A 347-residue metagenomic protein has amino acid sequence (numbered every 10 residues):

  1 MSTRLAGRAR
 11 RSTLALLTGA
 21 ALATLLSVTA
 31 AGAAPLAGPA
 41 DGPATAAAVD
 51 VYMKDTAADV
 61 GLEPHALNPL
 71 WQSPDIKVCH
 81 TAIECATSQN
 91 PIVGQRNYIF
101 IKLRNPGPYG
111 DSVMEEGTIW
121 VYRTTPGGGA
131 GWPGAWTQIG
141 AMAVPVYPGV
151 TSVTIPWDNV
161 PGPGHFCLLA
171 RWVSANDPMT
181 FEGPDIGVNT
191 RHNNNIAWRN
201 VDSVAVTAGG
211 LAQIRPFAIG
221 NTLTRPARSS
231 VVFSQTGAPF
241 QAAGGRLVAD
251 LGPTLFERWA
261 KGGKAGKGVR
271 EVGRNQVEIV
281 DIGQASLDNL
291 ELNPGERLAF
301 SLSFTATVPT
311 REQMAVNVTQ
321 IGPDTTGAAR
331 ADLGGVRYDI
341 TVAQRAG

Functional and structural regions predicted by a protein language model:
S2-P35: Secretory targeting and sorting signals
A34-G347: Extracellular/luminal regions of secreted and cell-surface proteins that mediate adhesion/ECM remodeling
